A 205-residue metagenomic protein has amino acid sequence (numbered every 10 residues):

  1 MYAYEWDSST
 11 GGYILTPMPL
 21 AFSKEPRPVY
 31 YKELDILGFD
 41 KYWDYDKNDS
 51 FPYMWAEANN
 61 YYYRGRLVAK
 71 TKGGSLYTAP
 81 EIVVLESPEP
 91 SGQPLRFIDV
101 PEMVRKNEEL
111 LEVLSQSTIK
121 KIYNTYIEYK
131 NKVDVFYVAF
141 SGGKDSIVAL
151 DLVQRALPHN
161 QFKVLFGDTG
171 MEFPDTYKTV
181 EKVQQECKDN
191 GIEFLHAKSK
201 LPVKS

Functional and structural regions predicted by a protein language model:
A3-S205: ATP-dependent adenylation/nucleotidyltransferase module used to activate substrates
